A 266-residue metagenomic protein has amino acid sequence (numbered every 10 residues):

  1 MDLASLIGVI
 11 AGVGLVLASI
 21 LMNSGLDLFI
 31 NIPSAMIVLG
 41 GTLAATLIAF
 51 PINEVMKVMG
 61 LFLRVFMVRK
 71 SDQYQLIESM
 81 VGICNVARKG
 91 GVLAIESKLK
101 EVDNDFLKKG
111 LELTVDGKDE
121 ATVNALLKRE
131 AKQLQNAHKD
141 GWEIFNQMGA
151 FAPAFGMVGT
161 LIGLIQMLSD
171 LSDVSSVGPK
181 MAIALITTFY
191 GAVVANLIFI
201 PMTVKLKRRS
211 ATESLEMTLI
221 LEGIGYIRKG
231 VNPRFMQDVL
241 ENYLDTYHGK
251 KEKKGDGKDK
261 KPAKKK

Functional and structural regions predicted by a protein language model:
M1-I7: Membrane-entry signal-anchor segments at the cytosolic-membrane interface, especially the N-terminal signal anchor
A4, L15-G141, E213-K266: Large intracellular
I7, G14-L26, Q133-R209: Helix-termination/interfacial motifs at the ends of transmembrane alpha-helices
